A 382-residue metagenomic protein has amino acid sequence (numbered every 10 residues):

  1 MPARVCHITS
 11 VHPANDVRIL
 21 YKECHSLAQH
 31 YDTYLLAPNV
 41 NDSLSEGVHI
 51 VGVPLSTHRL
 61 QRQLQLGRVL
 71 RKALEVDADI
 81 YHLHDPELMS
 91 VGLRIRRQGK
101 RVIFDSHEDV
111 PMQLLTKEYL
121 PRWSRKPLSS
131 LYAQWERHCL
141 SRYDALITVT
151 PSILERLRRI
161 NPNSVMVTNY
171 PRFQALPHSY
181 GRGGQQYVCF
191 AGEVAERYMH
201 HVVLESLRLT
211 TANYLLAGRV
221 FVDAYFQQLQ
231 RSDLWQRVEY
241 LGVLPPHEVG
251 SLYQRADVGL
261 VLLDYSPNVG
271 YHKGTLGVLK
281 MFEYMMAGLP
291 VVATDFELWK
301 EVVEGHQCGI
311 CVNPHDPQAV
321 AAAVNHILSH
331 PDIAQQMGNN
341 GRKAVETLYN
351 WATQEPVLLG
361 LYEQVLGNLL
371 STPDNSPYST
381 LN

Functional and structural regions predicted by a protein language model:
C6-I8, I147, P177-L215: Conserved donor-binding/catalytic core segment of Leloir-type glycosyltransferases
E23-H25, G67-E75, R94-R97, F104 (+2 more regions): Membrane-proximal helix-turn-helix segments that form the acceptor-binding/catalytic region of lipid-linked
V40-N41, N213-Q227: Glycosyltransferase donor-sugar binding loop
V51, A133-P177: Donor nucleotide-sugar binding/catalytic pocket of nucleotide-sugar-dependent glycosyltransferases
G218, F226-Y253, V258: Nucleotide-activated donor-binding/catalytic signature segment of Leloir-type glycosyltransferases, i.e., the conserved
G259-V261, E283-M286, P290-A293: Short hydrophobic beta-strand element within catalytic cores of glycosyltransferases and related nucleotide-activated
G305-H306, I310-P317, H326-D332: Conserved acidic donor-binding segment of nucleotide-sugar-dependent glycosyltransferases
H326, I333-L348: A short, well-ordered alpha-helix in the C-terminal region of glycosyltransferases
